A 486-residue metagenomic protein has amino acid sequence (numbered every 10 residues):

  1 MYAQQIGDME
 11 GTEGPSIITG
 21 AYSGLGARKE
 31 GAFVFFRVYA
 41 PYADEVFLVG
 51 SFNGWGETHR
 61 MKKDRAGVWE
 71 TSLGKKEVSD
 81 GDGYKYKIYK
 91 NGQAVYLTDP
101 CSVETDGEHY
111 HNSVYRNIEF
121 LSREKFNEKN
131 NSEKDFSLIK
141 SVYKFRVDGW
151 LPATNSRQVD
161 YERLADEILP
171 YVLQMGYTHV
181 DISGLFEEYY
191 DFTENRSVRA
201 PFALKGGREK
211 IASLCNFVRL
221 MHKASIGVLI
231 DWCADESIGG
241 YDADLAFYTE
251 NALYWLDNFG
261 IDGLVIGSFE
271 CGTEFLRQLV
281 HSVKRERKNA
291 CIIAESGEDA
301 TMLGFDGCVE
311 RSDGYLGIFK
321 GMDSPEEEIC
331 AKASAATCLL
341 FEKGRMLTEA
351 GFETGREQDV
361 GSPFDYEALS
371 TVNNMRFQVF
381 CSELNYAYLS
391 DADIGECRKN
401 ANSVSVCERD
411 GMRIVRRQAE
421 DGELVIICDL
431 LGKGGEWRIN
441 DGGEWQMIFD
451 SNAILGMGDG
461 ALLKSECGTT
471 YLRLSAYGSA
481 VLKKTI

Functional and structural regions predicted by a protein language model:
M1-F35, G56-K144, P152-S156, R163 (+2 more regions): The feature marks proteins involved in alpha-glucan
A21-S23, G344-L424: Glycan-recognition and catalytic regions of carbohydrate-active enzymes
A32-F35, Y42-D44, S403-N440, A480-K483: Carbohydrate-binding surface patches
D80-G81, A461-I486: C-terminal beta-strand-rich structural cap/linker in extracellular carbohydrate-active enzymes
S137-I139, R146, S225-I226, I238-M346 (+5 more regions): Alpha-amylase-like alpha-glycosidases and glucanotransferases acting on alpha-linked glucans and related
S141-V142, F186-A224, E236-N258: Aromatic- and acidic-residue-enriched carbohydrate-binding clefts of CAZyme catalytic domains
D166-E187: Catalytic domains of carbohydrate-active enzymes, especially glycoside hydrolases
L384-N385, W437-L462: C-terminal accessory region downstream of the catalytic core in glycan-modifying enzymes
